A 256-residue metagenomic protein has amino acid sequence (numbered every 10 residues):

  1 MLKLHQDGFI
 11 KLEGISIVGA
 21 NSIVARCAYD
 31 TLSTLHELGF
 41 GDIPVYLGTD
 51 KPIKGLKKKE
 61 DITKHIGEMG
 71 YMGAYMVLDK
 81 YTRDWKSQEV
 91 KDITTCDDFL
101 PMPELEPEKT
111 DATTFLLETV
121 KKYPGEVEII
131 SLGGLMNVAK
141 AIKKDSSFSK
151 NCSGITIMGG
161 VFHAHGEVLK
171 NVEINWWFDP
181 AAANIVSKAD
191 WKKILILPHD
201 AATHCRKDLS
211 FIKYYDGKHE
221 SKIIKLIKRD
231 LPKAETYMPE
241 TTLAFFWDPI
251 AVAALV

Functional and structural regions predicted by a protein language model:
M1-V256: N-terminal acidic, glycine/proline-rich low-complexity segments
